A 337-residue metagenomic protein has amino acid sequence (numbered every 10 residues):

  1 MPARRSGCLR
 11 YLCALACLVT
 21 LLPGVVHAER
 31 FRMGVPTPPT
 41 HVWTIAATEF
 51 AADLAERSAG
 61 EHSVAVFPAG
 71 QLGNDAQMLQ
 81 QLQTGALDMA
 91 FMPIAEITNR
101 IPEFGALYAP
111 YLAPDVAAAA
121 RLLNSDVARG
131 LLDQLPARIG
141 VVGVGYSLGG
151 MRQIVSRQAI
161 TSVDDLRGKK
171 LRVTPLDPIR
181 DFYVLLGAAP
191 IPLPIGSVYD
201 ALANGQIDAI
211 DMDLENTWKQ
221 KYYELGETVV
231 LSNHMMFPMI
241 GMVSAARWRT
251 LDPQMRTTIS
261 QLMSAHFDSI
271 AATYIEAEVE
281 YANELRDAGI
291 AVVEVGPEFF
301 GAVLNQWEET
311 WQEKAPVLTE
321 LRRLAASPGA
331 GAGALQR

Functional and structural regions predicted by a protein language model:
M1-C13: Bacterial N-terminal signal peptides that target proteins for export
R5, T20-H27: A broad helix-preferring feature
Y11-P23: Bacterial N-terminal signal peptides
A28-A119, V127, Q134-R337: N-terminal secretory/targeting leader peptides
